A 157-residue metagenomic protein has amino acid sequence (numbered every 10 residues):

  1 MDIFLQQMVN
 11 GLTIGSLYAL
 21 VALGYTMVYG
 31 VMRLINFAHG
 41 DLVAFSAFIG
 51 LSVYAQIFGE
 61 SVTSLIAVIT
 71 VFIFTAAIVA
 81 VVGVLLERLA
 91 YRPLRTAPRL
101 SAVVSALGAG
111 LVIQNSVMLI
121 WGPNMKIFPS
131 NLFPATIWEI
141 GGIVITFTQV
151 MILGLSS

Functional and structural regions predicted by a protein language model:
M1-L34, A38-S157: Small-residue-rich transmembrane alpha-helical segments that form helix-helix packing/gating elements in polytopic
